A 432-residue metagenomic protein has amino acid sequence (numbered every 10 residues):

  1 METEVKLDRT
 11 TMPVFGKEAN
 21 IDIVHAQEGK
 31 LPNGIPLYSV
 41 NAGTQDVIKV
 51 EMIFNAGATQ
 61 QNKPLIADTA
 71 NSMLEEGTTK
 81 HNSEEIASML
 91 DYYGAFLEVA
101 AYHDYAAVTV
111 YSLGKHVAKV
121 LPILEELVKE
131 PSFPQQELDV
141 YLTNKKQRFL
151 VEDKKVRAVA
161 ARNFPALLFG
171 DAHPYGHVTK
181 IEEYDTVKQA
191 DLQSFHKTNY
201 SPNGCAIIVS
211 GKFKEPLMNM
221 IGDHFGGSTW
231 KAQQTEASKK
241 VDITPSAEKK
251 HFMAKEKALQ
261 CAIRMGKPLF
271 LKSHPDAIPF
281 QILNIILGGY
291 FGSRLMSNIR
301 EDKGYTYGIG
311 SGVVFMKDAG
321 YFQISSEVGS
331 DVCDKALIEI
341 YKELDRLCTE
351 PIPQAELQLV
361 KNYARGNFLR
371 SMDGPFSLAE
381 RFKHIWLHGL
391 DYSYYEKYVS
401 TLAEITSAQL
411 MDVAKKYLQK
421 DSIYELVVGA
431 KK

Functional and structural regions predicted by a protein language model:
M1-T11, K30, E85-T235, D242-I243 (+3 more regions): Charge-rich, well-structured scaffold segments of protease-associated domains
E2-I48: N- or domain-start disorder-to-order transition segments that initiate the globular core
P13-K17, I23-E28, L97, A232-T235 (+1 more regions): Short secondary-structure junctions
A19, A190, S246-A247: Short gly/ser/thr-rich secondary-structure transition/capping motifs
I21, N199, F291: Short, glycine/acidic-rich beta->alpha junctions
E28, G34, K49, K250 (+4 more regions): A residue-level signal for beta-strand positions that form part of recognition/binding surfaces within mature
I35-A56, K63-P64, Q233-S293: His/Glu-based metal-binding/catalytic segments typifying zinc-dependent metallopeptidases
K49-Y111, H177, I286, Y290-Y305 (+1 more regions): M16/MPP (pitrilysin/insulinase) zinc-metallopeptidase core fold and M16-derived inactive scaffolds
